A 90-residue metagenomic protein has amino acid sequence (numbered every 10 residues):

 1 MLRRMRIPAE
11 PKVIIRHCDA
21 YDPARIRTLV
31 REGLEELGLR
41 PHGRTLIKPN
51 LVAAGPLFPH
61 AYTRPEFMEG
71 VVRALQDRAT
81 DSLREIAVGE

Functional and structural regions predicted by a protein language model:
M1-E90: N-terminal and secondary-structure boundary signal
